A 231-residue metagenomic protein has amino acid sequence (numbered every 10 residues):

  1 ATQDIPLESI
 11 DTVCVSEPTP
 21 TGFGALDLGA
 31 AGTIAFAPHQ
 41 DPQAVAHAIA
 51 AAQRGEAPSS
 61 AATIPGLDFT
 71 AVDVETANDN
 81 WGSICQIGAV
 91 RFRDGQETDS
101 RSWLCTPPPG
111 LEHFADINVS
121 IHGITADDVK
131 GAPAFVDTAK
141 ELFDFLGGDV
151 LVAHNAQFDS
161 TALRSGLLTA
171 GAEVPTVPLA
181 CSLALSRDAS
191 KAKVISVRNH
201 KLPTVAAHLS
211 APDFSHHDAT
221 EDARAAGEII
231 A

Functional and structural regions predicted by a protein language model:
T2-P65: Acidic, Ser/Thr- and proline-rich intrinsically disordered linker/docking segments of eukaryotic scaffolds
E56-A61, H208, E228-A231: Acidic two-metal-ion nuclease catalytic site recognized across multiple nuclease folds, prominently DnaQ/RNase D-T
A62-R164, L168-T169, E173-T176, A192 (+1 more regions): Conserved non-catalytic scaffold segment of RNase H-like nuclease domains
T161, A184, R224: Active-site phosphate/pyrophosphate-handling residues
E173-D188: Conserved beta-strand -> loop -> alpha-helix junction used to position metal-binding or nucleic-acid-contacting
D218-I230: Acidic, divalent-metal-coordinating active-site segment for phosphoryl/phosphodiester hydrolysis, typified by short
